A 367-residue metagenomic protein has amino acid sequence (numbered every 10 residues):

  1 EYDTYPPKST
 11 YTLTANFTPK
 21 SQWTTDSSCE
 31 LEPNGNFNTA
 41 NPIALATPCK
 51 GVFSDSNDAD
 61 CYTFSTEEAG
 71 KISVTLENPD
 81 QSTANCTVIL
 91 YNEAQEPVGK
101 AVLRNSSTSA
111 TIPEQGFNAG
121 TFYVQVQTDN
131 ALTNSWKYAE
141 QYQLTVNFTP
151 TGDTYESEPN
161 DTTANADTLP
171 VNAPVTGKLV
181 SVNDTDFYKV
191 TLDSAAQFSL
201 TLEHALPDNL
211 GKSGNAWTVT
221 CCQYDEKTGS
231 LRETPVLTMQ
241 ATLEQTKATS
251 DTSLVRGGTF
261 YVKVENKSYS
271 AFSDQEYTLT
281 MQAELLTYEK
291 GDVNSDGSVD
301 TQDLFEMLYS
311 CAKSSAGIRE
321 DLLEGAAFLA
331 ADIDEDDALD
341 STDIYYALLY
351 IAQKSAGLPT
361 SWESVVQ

Functional and structural regions predicted by a protein language model:
E1-I43, D60-Y62, D80, L90-E93 (+5 more regions): C-terminal edge strands of extracellular/lumenal beta-sandwich accessory domains
T4-P6, A44, D55-N57, S65-A69 (+12 more regions): Surface-exposed coil/turn segments at beta-strand junctions on protein surfaces, enriched
T12, T47-K71, S109-A110, Y123 (+6 more regions): Non-catalytic, beta-strand-enriched accessory regions in extracellular/secretory proteins and membrane protein
T24-N36, N85-C86, K100-L103, D153-T162 (+4 more regions): Short, tandemly repeated low-complexity microdomains enriched for cysteine and small residues
A59, T185, M281-Q367: Cellulosome-associated attachment modules in secreted, modular CAZymes
K71-D80, Q197-P207: A short beta-strand element within beta-rich, extracytoplasmic domains of secreted/secretory-pathway proteins
Q95, T228-E233: Residue-level signal for glycine
V98-S106, E233-L243: Solvent-exposed serine/threonine-rich low-complexity stretches and specific carbohydrate-binding patches
